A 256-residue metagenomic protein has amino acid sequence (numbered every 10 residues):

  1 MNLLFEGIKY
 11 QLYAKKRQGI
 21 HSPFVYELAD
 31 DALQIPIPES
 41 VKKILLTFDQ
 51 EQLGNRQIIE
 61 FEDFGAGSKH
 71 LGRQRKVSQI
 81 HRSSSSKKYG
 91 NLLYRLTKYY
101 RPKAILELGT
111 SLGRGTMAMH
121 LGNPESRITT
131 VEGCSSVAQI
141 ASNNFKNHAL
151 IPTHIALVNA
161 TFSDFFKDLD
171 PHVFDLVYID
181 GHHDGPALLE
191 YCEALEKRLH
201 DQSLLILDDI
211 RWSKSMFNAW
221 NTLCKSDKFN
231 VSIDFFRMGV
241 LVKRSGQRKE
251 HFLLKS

Functional and structural regions predicted by a protein language model:
M1-L176, H183-L204, I210-S256: A short alpha-helical cap/connector motif
